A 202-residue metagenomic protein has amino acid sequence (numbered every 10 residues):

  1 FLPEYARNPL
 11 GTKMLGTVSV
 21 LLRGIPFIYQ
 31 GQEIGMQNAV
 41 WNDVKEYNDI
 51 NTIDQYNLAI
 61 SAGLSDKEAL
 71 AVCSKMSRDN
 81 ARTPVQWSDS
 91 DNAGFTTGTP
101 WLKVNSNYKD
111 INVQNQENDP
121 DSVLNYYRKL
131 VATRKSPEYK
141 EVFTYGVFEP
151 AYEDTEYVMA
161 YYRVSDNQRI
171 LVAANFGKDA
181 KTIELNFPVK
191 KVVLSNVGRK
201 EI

Functional and structural regions predicted by a protein language model:
F1-I202: Active-site and adjacent substrate-binding regions of carbohydrate-active enzymes
